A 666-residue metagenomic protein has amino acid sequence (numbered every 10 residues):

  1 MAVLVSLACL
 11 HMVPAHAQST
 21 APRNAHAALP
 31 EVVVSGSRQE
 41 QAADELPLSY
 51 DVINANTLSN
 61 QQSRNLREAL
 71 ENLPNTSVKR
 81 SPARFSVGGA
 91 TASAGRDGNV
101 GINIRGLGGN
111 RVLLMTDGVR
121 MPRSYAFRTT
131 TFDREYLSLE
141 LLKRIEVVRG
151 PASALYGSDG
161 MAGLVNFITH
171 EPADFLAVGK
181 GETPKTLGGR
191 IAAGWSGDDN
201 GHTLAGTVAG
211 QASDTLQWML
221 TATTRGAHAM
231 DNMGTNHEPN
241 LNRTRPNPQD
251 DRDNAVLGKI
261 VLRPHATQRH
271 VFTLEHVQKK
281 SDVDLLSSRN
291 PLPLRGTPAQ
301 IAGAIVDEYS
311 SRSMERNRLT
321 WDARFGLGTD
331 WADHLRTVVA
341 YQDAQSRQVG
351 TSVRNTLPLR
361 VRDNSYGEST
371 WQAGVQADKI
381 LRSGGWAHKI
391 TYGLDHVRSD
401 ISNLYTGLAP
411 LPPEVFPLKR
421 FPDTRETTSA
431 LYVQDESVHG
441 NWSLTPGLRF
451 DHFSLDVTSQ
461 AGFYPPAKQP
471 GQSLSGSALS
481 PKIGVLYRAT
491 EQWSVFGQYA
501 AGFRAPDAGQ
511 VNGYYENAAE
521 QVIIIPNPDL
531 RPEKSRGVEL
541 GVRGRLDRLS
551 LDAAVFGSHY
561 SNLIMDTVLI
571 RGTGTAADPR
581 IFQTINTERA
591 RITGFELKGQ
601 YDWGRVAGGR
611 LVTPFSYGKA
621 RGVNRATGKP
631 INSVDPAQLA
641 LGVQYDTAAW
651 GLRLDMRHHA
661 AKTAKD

Functional and structural regions predicted by a protein language model:
E31, L66-A69, V100-N103, M115 (+4 more regions): N-terminal periplasmic accessory domains that precede and gate Gram-negative outer-membrane beta-barrel machines
R67, E71-R120: Extracytoplasmic beta-strand/coil segments of soluble accessory domains associated with Gram-negative outer-membrane
I102, R120-P151: Short acidic/polar hinge/loop motifs at secondary-structure boundaries that mediate gating or recognition
A173, L187, G194-T203, T207-S310 (+1 more regions): Periplasmic-side early beta-strands and strand-to-turn transitions of outer-membrane beta-barrels
A193, A227, D333-G350, R488 (+4 more regions): Membrane-embedded beta-barrel scaffold of Gram-negative outer-membrane proteins
N247-Q249, T267-D330, A344-E368, L411 (+2 more regions): Flexible loop and strand-edge segments within Gram-negative outer membrane beta-barrel domains
A387-K389, D395-V397, P422-S558, G609-S616 (+4 more regions): Structural signature of Gram-negative outer-membrane beta-barrels, strongest in the C-terminal barrel of TonB-dependent
V438-L444, F453, S550, V555-I564 (+1 more regions): Gram-negative outer-membrane beta-barrel transporters
